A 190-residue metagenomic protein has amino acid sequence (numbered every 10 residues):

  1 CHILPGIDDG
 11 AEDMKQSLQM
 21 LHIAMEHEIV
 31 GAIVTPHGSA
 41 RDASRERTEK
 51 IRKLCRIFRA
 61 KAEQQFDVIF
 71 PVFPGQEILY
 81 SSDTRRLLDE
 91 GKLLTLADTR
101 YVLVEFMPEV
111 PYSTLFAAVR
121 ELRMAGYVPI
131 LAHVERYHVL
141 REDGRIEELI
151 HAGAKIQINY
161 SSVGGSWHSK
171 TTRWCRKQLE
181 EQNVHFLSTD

Functional and structural regions predicted by a protein language model:
C1-E12, G144-I150, I158-S161: Metallo-beta-lactamase
C1-V68: An N-terminally biased module of ancient metal coordination in phosphate/nucleic-acid-related enzymes
A11, P111, Y137-R141, G164-S169: Acidic-and-aromatic substrate-binding clefts and catalytic sites of carbohydrate-active enzymes
M25, R123, L179-E180: Non-catalytic positions within long, well-ordered alpha-helices that form the structural scaffold/packing of enzyme
H37, E181-D190: Short acidic/histidine-rich active-site segments
A43-Q157: Extended substrate/RNA-proximal surfaces in nucleic-acid metabolism proteins
R141-E147, W167-R176, E180-E181: Histidine/acidic-residue-rich catalytic or RNA/ligand-binding cores of hydrolases and nuclease-related proteins
